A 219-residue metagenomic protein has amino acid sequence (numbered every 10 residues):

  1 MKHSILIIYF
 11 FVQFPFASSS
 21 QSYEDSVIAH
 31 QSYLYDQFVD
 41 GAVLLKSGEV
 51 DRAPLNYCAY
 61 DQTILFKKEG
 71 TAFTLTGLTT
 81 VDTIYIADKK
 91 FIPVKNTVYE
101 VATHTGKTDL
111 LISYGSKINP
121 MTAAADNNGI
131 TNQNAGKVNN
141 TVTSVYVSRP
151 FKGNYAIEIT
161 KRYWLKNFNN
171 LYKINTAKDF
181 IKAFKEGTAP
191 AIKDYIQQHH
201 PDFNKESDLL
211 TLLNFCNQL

Functional and structural regions predicted by a protein language model:
M1-D25, L212: Bacterial Sec-dependent N-terminal signal peptides
F16-S18, V27-I28, I157-T160: Short acidic/polar alpha-helix capping motifs at helix-coil junctions
Y23-F73: N-terminal secretory signal peptides
D51-Y172: Aromatic-patch recognition
S148-T211: A short, solvent-exposed beta-edge/loop patch
C216-L219: A cross-kingdom marker for long, charged
